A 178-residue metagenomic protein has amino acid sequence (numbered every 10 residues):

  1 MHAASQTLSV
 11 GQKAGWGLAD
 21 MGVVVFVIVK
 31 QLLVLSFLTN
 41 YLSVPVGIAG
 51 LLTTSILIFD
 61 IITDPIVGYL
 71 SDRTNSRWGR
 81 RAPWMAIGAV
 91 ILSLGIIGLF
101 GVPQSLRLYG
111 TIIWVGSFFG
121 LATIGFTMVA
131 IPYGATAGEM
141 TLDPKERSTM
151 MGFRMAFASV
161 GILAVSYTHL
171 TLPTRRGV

Functional and structural regions predicted by a protein language model:
H2-L170, R175: Membrane-embedded alpha-helical bundles of multi-pass transporters/translocases, especially carrier/permease families
